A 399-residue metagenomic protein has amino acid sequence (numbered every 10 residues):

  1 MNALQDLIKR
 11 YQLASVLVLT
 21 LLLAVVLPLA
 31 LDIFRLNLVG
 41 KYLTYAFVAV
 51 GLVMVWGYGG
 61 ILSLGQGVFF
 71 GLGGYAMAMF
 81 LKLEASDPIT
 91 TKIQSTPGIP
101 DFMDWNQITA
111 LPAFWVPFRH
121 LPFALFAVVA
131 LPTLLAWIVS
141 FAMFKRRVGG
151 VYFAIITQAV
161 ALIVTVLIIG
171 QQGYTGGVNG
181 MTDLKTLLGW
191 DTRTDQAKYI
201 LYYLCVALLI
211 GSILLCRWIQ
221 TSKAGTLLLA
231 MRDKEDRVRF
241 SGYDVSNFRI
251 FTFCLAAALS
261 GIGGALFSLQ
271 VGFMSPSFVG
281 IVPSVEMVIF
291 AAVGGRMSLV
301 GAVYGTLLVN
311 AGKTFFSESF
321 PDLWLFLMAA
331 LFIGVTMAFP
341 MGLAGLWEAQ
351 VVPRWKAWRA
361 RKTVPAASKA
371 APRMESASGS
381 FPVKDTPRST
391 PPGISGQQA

Functional and structural regions predicted by a protein language model:
M1-A399: Transmembrane alpha-helices and adjacent helix-loop boundaries
